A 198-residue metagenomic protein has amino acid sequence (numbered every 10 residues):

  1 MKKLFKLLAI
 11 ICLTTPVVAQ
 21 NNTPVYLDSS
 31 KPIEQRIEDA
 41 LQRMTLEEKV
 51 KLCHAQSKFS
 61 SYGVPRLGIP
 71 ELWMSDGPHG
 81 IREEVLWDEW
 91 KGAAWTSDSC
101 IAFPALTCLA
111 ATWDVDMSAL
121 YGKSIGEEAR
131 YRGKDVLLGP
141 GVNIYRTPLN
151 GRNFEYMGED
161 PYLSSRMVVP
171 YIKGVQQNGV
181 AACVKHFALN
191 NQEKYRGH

Functional and structural regions predicted by a protein language model:
M1-N22: Bacterial Sec-dependent N-terminal signal peptides
A19-H198: Glycoside hydrolase catalytic-domain context in secreted enzymes
